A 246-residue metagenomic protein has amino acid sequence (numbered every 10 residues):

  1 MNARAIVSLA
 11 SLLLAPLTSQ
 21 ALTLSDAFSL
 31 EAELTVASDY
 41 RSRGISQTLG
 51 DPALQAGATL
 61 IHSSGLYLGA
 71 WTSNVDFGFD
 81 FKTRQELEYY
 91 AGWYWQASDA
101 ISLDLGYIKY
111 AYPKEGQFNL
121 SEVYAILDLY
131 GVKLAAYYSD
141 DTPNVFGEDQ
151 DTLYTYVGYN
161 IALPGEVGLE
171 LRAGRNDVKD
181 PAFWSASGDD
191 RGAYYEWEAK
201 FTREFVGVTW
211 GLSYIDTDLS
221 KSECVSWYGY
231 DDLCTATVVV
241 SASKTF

Functional and structural regions predicted by a protein language model:
M1-S29, F246: Cleavable N-terminal export/targeting peptides
L22-D76: Short glycine/proline- and aromatic-enriched beta-strand/turn motifs that initiate or cap beta-hairpins
F28, G50-L54, T83-L87, Q117-V123 (+5 more regions): Residues that define the transmembrane beta-barrel architecture of outer-membrane proteins
T35-D39, W71-V75, Y94, I108-Y112 (+4 more regions): Outer-membrane beta-barrel pore domains and translocons
S38, L60-H62, W93-W95, I101 (+7 more regions): Residue-level signature of outer-membrane beta-barrel architecture
S42-L49, G78-Q85, E115-S121, N144-Q150 (+2 more regions): Outer-membrane beta-barrel translocator domains and adjoining extracellular loop/strand segments of Gram-negative
S64-A70, D99-L105, G131-A136, G165-L171 (+1 more regions): Repeated loop/turn-to-beta-strand initiation elements of outer-membrane beta-barrel proteins
Y130, A199, R203-V208, Y214 (+1 more regions): Outer-membrane beta-barrel "beta-signal"
